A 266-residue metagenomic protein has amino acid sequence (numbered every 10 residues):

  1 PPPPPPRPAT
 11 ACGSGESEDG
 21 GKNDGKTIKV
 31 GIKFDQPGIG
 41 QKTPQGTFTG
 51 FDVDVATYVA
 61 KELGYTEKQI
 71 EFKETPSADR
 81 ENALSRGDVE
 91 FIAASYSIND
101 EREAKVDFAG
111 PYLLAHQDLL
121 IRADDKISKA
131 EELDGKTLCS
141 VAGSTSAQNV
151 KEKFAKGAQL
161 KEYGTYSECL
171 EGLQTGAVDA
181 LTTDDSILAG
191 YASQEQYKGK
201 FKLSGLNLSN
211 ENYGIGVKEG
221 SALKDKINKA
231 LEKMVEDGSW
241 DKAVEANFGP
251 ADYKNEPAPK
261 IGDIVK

Functional and structural regions predicted by a protein language model:
G13, K61-E62, S144, G214-D252: Extended ligand-binding regions for polar small-molecule ligands
G13-F48, K126-I127, E131-G135, A258-K266: Immediate post-signal peptide segment of exported/extracytoplasmic ligand-binding proteins
E18-D19, Q148-K161, K200-F201, L231-K266: Ligand-binding clefts/hinges and TM-proximal coupling segments of bilobed small-molecule sensing domains
G20-I92: Extracytoplasmic small-molecule ligand-binding "clamshell" domains of the periplasmic binding protein/Venus flytrap
F34, L113-I121, D185, A189 (+2 more regions): Periplasmic-binding protein-like
I70-E132: Acidic, polar ligand-binding/catalytic clefts
I70-N82, D125-K126, K161-E171, T175 (+1 more regions): Short helix-initiation/N-cap motifs at beta->coil->alpha
S95-A104, N149-E152, Q174, D179-S209: A ligand-binding cleft/hinge motif common to bilobed small-molecule-binding domains
